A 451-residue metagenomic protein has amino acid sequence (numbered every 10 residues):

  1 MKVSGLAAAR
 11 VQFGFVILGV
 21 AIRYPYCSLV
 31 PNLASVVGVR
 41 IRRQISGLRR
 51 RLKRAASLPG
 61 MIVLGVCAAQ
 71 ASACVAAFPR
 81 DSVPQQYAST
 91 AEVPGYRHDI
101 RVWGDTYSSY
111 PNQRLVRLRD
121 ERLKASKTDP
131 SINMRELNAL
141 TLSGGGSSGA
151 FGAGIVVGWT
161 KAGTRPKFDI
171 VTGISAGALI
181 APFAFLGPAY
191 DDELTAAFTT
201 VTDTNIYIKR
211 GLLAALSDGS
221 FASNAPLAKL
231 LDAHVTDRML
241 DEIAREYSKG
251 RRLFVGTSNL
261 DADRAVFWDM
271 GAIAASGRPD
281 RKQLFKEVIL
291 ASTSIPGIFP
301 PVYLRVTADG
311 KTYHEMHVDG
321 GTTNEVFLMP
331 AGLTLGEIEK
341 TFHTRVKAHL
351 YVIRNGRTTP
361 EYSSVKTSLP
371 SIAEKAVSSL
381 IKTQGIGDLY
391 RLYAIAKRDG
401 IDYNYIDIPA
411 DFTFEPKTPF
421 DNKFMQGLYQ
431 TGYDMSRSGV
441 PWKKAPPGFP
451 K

Functional and structural regions predicted by a protein language model:
K2-A8: Extreme N-terminal basic, low-complexity initiation segments that serve as generic localization/processing leaders
F13-F15, Y24-Y26: Aromatic (phenylalanine/tyrosine) cluster motif
P25-S28, V66-A68, V75: Secreted/luminal cysteine- and crosslink-motif detector
V30-V37, I41-M61: Bacterial N-terminal signal peptides that target proteins for export
P59-Q70: Bacterial N-terminal signal peptides
C74-I170, F185-K451: Patatin-like phospholipase
T172-G173, G177: Gly/Ala-rich beta-loop-alpha elbow adjacent to hydrolase catalytic centers
